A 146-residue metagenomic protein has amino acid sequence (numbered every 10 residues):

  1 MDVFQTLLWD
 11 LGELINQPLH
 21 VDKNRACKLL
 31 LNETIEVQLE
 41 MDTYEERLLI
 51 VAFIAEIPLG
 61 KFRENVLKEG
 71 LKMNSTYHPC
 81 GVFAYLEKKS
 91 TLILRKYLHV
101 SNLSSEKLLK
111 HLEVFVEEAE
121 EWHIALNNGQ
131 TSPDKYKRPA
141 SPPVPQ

Functional and structural regions predicted by a protein language model:
M1-Q38, H78: Charge-rich, low-complexity N-terminal segments
C27, E46-L48, S90-L92: Hydrophobic residues embedded in beta-strands of well-ordered beta-sheets
N32, T43-E45, E87: A generic beta-sheet turn/junction motif
Q38-M41, E46-E56: A short acidic-to-branched-hydrophobic micro-motif
F53-I93, Y97: Short, internal acidic amphipathic alpha-helical interface segments that mediate docking to partner proteins
M73-N74, L98-Q130: Ampiphathic alpha-helical segments that act as solvent-exposed interaction surfaces
L126-Q146: Short, highly charged C-terminal tails/helix-capping segments
